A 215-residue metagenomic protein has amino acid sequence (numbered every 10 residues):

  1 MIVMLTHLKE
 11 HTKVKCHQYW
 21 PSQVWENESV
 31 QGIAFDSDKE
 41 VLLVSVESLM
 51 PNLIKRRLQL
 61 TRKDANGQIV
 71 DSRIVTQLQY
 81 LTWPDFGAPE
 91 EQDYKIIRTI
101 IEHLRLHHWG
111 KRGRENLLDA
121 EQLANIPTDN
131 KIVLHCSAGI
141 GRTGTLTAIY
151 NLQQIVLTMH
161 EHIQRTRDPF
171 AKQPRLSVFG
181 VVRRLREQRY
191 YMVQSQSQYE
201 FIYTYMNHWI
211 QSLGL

Functional and structural regions predicted by a protein language model:
M1-L215: Cys-based phosphatases of the PTP/DUSP/CDC25 superfamily and their flanking regulatory architecture
